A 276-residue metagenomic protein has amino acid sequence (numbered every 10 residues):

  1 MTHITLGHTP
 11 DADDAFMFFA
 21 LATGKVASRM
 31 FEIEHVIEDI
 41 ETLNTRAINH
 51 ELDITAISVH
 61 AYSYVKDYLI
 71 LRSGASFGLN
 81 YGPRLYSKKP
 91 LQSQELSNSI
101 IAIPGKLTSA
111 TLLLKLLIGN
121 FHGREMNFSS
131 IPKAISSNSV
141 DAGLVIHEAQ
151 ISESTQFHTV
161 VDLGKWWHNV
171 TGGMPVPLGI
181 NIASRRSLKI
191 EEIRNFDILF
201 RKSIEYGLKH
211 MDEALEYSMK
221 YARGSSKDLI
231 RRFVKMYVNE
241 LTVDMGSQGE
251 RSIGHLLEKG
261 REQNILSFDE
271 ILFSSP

Functional and structural regions predicted by a protein language model:
T2-T23, P83-D141, E148, R251 (+1 more regions): Bilobed "Venus flytrap"/periplasmic-binding protein-like clamshell domains and structurally analogous long
I4-T5, D67-S76, I100: A structural signal for short loop-to-beta-strand junctions that line the ligand-binding cleft of periplasmic/secreted
D13-M17, V26-S58: Extracytoplasmic small-molecule ligand-binding "clamshell" domains of the periplasmic binding protein/Venus flytrap
V26-V36, L117-S130, L266-I271: A local structural motif
D39-E41, H50-S63, N127-F128, L144-I151: Beta->alpha turn/N-cap motifs
L71-S93, N169-R186: Hydrophobic/proline-rich hinge and linker segments of small-molecule sensing/allosteric domains, predominantly
S129-M219: Pocket-lining segment of extracytoplasmic ligand-binding domains
K189-K259: Secondary-structure end/capping motifs
